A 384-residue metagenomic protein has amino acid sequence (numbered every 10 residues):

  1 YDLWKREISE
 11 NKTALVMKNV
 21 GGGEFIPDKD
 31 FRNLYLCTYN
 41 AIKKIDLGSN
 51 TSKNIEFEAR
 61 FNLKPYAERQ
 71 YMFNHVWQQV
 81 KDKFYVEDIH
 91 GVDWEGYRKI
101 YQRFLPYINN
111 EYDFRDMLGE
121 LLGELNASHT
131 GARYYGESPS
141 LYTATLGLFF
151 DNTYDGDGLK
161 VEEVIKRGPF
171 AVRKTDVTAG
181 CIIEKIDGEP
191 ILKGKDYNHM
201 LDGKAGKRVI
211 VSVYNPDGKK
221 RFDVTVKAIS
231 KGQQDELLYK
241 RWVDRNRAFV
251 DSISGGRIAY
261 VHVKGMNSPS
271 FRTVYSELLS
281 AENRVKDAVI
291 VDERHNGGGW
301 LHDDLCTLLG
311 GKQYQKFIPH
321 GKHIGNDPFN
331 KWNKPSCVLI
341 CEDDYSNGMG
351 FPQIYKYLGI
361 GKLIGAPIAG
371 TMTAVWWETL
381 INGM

Functional and structural regions predicted by a protein language model:
Y1, L15-C37, E68: Conserved beta-propeller blade repeats
D2-K5, Y39-G48: Structural motif
E7-G22, S49-P65: Multi-bladed beta-propeller domains
K81-K99, F149-I165, R257: PDZ/PDZ-like groove recognition
K81-Y85, E162-E163, R167-P169, E184 (+1 more regions): Cleft-lining beta-strand/loop regions that shape enzyme active-site pockets
D82, I89-M117, L125: Extended, domain-scale alpha-helical bundle/helix-rich regions
P106-D157, K219-T225, I229-R245: Extended, small/polar residue-biased N-terminal targeting/export presequences and adjacent propeptide/linker tracts
L141-G194: PDZ/PDZ-like domain segments forming the peptide/carboxylate-binding groove, activating on the N-terminal beta-strands
